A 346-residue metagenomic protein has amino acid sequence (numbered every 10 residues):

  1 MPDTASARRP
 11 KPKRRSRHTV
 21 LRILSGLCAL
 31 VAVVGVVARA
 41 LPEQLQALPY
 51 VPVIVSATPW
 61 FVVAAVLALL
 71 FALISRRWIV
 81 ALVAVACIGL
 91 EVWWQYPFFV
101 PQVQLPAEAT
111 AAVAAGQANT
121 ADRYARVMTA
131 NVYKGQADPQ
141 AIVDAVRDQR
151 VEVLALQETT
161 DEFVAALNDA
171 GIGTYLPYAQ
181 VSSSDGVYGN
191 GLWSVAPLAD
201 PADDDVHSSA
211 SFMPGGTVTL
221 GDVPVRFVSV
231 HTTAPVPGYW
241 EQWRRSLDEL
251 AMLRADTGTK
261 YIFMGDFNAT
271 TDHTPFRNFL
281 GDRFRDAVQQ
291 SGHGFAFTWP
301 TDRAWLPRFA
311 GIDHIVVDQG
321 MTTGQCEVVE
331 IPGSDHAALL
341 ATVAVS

Functional and structural regions predicted by a protein language model:
M1-V20: N-terminal Lys/Arg-rich, disordered targeting/topogenic segments
K13-R14, L69-V80: Cytoplasmic membrane-interface segments at the C-terminal ends of transmembrane helices
V20, L24-L27, R77-G89: Signature aromatic-anchored transmembrane alpha helix within multi-pass, membrane-resident enzymes that catalyze glycan
L24-A72: Membrane-embedded alpha-helical segments of integral membrane proteins
I74, L82-D144: N-terminal signal-anchor transmembrane helix
V127, Y133-R147, A155-S346: Soluble catalytic domains of enzymes that build or remodel membrane lipids, polysaccharides, and related
E152: Short acidic/polar active-site loop segments enriched in Thr and Asp
